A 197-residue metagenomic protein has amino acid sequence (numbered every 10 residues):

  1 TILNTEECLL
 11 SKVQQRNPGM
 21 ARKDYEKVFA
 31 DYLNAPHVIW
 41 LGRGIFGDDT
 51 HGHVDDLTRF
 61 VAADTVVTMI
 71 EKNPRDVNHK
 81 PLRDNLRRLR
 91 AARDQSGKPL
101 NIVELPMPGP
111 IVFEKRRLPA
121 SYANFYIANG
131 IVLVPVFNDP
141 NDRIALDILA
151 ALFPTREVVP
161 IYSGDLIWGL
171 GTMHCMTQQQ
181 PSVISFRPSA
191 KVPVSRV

Functional and structural regions predicted by a protein language model:
T1-S189, V194: The feature marks the mature, well-folded catalytic cores of soluble enzymes
